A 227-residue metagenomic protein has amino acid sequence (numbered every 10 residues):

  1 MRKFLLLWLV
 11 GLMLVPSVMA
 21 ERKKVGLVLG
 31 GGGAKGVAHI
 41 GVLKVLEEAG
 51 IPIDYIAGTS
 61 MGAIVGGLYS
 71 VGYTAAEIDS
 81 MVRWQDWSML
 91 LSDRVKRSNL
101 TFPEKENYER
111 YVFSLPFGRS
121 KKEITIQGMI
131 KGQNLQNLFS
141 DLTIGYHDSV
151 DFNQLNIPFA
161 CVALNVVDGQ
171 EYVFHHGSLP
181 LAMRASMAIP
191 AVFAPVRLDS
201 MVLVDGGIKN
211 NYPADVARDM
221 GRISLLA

Functional and structural regions predicted by a protein language model:
F4-P16: Sec-dependent N-terminal signal peptides
M19-T59, G67-A227: Patatin-like phospholipase
